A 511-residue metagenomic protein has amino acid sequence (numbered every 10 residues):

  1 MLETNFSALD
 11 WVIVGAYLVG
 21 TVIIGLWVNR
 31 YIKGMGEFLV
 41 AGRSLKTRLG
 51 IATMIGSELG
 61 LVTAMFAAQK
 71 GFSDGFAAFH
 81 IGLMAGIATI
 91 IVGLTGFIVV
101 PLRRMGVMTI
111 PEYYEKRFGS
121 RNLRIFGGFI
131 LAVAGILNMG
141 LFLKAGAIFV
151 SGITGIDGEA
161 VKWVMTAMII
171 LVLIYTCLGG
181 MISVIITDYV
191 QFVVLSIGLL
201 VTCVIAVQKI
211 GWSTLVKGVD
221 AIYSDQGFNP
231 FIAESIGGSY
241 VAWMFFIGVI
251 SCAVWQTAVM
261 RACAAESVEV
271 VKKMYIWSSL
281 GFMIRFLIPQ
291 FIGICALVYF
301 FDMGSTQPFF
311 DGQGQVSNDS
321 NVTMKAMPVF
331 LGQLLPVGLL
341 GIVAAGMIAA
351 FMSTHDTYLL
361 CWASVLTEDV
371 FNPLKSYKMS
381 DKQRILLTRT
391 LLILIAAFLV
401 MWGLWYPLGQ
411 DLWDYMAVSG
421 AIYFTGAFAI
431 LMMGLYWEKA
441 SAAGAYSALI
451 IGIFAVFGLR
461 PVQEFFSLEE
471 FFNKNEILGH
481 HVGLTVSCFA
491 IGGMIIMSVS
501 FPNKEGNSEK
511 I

Functional and structural regions predicted by a protein language model:
M1-I511: Membrane-embedded helix-loop-helix hairpins and adjacent transmembrane boundary segments in multi-pass transporters
